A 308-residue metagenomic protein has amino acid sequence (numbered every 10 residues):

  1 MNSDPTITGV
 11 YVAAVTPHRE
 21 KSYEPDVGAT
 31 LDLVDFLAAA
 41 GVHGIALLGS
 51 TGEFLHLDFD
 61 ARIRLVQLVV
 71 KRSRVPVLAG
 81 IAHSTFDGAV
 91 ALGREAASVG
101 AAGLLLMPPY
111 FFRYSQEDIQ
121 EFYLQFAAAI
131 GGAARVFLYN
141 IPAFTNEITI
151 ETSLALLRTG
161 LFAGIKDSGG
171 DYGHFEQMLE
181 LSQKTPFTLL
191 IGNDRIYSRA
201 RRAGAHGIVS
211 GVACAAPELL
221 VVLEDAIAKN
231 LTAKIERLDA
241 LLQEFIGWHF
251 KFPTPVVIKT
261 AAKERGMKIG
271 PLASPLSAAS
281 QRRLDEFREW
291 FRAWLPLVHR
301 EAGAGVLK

Functional and structural regions predicted by a protein language model:
N2-T145: Active-site beta->alpha loop and helix N-cap motifs at the rims of alpha/beta catalytic domains
T30, R62, S153, Q281-L284: Short functional linear motifs
T30, R62, V66, A89 (+5 more regions): A general structural signal for well-ordered alpha-helical segments in protein cores
A38, S198-K308: Structured C-terminal cap/extension of enzyme domains
A40, R64, L68-R72, E95-V99 (+8 more regions): Alpha-helical structural signal in soluble globular domains
L55-H56, G88, Y114, H174-F175 (+2 more regions): Short secondary-structure boundary/hinge segments and terminal tails
T85, N193-D194, S280: Helix N-cap/beta->alpha junction signal
A129-G131, F144-F250: Catalytic alpha/beta core domains of metabolic enzymes, predominantly
